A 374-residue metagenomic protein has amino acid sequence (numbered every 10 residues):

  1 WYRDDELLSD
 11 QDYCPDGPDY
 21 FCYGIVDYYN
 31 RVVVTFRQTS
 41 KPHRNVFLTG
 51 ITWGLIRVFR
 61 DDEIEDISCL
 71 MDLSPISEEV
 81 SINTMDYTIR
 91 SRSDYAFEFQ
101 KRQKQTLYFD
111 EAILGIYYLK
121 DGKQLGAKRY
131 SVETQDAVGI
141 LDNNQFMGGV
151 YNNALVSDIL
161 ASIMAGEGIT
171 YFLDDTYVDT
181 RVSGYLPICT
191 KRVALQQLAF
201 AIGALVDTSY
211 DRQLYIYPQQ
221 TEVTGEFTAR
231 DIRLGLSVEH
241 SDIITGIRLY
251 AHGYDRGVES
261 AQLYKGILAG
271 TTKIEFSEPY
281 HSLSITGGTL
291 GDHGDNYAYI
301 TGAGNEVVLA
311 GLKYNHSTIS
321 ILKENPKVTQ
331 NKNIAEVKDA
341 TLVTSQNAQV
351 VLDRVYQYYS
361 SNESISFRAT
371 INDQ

Functional and structural regions predicted by a protein language model:
W1-D10, G17-R60: Aromatic, loop-rich ligand-recognition surfaces of beta-strand-rich domains
W1-R3, C69-Q100, T176-V193, F200-D211 (+2 more regions): An acidic/polar, Gly/Ser/Thr-rich interaction patch typically located in mid-to-C-terminal regions of proteins
D5, D110-I113, G287: Residue-level detection of beta-strand-connecting loop/turn positions
L8-S9, A112-L114, L263: Local beta-strand/beta-hairpin segments that build beta-sheet-rich folds
V26-Y29, I140-A161, F172-Q197, Q219-F227 (+1 more regions): Short acidic/polar beta-strand-loop edge motifs in secreted extracellular and Gram-negative envelope-associated
R37-S40, I89-S93, T134-I140, I216-T224 (+1 more regions): Secondary-structure transition/turn motif
V46, L55-D62, P75, S91-T170: Surface-exposed cap/loop segments at beta↔alpha junctions
G50, Y95-F109, D142-N152, T228-L234 (+1 more regions): Extended Gly/Ser/Thr-rich low-complexity repeat segments, especially those forming or decorating extracellular
